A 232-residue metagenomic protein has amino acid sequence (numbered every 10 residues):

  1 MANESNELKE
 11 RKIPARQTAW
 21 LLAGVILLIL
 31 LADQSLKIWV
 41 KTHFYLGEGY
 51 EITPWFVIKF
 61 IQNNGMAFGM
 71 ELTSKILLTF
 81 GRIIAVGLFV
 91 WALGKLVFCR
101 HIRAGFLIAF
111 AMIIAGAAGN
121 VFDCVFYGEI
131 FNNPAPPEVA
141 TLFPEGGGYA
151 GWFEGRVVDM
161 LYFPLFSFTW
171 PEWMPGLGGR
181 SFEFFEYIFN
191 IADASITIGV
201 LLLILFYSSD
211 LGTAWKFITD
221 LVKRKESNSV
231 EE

Functional and structural regions predicted by a protein language model:
M1-E232: Alpha-helical transmembrane bundles and membrane-interface segments of multipass inner-membrane proteins
